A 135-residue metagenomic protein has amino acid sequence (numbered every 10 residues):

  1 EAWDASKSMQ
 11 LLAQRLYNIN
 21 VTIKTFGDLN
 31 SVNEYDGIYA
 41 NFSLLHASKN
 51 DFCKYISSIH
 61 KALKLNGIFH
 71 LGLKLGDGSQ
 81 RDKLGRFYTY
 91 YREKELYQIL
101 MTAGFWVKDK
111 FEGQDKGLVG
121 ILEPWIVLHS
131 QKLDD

Functional and structural regions predicted by a protein language model:
E1-D28: Class I SAM-dependent methyltransferase SAM/SAH-binding core
G27-I38: A short acidic, Gly/Pro-enriched loop at the edge of an enzyme's catalytic core that lines a small-molecule cofactor
D36-D51: A short SAM/SAH-binding and catalytic strip from SAM-dependent methyltransferases
C53-N66: A short glycine-rich, Lys/Arg-flanked "PGG" loop and its adjoining helix->strand segment in the class I
N66-K74: Conserved beta-strand signature within the Rossmann-like core of class I S-adenosyl-L-methionine
S79-E95, G117-I121: Acceptor-substrate binding/catalytic loop of class I
Y88-G104, D109-K110: Short alpha-helix
D115-D135: Core SAM-dependent methyltransferase catalytic element
